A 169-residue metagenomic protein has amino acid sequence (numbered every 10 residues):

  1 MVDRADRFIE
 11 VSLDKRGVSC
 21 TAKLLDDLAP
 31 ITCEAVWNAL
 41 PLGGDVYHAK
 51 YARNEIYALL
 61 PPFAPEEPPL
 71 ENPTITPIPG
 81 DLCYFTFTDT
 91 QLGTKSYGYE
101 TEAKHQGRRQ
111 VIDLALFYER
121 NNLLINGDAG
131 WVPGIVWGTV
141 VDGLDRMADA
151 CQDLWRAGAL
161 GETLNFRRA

Functional and structural regions predicted by a protein language model:
M1-L28: N-terminal intrinsically disordered, low-complexity, charge/repeat-rich segments that act as generic
L24, L28-A169: Glycine-rich active-site loops that engage anionic ligands at enzyme catalytic sites
